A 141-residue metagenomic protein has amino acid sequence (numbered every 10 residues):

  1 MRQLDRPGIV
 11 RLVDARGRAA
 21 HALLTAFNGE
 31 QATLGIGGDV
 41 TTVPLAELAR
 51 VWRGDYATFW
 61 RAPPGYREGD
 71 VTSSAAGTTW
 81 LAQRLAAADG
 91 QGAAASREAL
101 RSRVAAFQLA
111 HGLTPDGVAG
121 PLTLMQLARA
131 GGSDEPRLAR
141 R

Functional and structural regions predicted by a protein language model:
M1-R141: Cell-envelope/ECM-targeting effectors and their regulatory/trafficking segments
